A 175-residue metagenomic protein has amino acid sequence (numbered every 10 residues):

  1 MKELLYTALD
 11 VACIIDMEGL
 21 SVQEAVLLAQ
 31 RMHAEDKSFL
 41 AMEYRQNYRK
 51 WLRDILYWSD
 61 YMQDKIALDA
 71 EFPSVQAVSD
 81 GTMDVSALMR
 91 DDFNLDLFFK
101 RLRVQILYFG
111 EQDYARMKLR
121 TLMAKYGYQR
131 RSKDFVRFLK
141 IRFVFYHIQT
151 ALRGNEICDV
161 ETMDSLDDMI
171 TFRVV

Functional and structural regions predicted by a protein language model:
M1-Y6, I14-I15: Hydrophobic membrane-targeting and insertion signals
I14-Q23, A34-E43: Charged, low-complexity interaction regions
E18, N94-R101, R131-S132: Structured alpha/beta or helical-core interaction and ligand-binding surfaces enriched in interleaved
E35, F39-W58, M123-V160: Charge-enriched amphipathic alpha-helical scaffolds
A41-L97: Long, low-complexity, charged/polar intrinsically disordered regions in eukaryotic proteins
L97-D113: Short helix->loop/beta-hairpin flanking segments within DNA-binding domains
F109-R130: Short glycine-rich, basic-tinged beta-strand/loop micro-motifs
E156-V175: C-terminal edge-of-domain segments
